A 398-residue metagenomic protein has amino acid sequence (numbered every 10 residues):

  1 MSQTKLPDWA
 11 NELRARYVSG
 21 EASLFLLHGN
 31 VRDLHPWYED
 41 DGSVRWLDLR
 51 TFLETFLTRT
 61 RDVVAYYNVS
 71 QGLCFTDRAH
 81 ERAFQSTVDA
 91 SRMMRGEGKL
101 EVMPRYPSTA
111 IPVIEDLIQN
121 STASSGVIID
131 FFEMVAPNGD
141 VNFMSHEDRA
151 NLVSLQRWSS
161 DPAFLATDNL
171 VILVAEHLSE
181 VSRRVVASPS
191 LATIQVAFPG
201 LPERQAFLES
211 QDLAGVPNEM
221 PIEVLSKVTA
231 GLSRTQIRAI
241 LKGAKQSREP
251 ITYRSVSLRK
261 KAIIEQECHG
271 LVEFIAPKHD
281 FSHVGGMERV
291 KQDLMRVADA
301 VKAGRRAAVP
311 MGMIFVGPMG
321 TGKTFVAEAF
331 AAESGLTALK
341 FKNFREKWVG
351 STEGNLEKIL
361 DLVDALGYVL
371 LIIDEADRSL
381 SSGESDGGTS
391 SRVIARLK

Functional and structural regions predicted by a protein language model:
M1-S23, L258-G270: A short, basic N-terminal segment
P7-V18, D41-T193, A197-G215, H279-K398: Walker A/P-loop NTP-binding motif of AAA+ ATPase domains
R16-G20, H28-G29, G243: Short, hydrophobic/amphipathic alpha-helical patches that form generic packing surfaces within helical domains
E21, V31-E39: N-terminal targeting peptides and non-cytosolic leader segments immediately upstream of the first transmembrane helix
G29-V31, P318: P-loop (Walker A) phosphate-binding loop of NTP-binding proteins
E180, V185, E249-F281: Conserved ASCE P-loop NTPase core motifs with emphasis on AAA+ ATPases
R204, E209-I264: Conserved AAA+ ATPase small/helical "lid" subdomain
